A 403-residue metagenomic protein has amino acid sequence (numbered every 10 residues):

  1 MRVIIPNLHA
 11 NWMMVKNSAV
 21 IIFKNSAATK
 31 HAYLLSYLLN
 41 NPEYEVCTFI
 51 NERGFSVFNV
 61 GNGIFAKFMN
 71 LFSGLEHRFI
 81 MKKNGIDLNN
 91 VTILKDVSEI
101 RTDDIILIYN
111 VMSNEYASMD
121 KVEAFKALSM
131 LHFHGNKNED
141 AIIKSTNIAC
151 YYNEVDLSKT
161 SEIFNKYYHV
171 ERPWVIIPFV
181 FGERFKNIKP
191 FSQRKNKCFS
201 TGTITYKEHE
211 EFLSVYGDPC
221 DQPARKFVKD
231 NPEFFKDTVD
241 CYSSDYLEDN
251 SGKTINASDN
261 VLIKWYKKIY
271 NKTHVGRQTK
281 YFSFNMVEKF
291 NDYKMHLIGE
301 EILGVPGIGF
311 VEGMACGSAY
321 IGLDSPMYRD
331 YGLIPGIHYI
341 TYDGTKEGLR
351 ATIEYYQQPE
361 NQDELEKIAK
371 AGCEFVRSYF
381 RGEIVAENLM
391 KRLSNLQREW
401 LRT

Functional and structural regions predicted by a protein language model:
R2-E43, C47-D96, I100-F310, I321-P335: Nucleotide-sugar donor-binding catalytic core of glycosyltransferases
D96-I100, T352-P359: Short amphipathic alpha-helix with an adjacent loop that forms part of the alpha/beta core around
G313-A315: Short alpha-helix at the nucleotide-sugar/activated-sugar donor binding site of glycosyltransferases and closely
S318: Phosphate/pyrophosphate-binding active-site loops
Y339-T345, Y355-E360: Conserved acidic donor-binding segment of nucleotide-sugar-dependent glycosyltransferases
G348-L349: Hydrophobic face residues on amphipathic alpha-helices
E360-R398: A charged, aromatic-enriched C-terminal amphipathic alpha-helix characteristic of glycosyltransferases across folds
W400-T403: A cross-kingdom feature marking charged/low-complexity
